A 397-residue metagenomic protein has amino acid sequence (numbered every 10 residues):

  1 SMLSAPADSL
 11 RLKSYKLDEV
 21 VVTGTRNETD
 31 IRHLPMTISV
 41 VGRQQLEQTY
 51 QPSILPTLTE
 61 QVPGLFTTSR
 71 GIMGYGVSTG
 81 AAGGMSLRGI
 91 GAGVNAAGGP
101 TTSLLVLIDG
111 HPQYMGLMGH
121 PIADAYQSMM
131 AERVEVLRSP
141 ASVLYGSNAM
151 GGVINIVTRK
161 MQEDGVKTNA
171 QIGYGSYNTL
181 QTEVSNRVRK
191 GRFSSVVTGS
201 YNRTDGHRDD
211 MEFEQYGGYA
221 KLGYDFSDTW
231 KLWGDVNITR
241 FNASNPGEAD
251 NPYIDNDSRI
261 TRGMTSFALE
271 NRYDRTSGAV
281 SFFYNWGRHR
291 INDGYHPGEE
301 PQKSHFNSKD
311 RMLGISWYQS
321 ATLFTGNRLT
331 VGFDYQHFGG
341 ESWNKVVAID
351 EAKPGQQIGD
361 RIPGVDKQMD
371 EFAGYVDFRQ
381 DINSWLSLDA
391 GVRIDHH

Functional and structural regions predicted by a protein language model:
L3-E47, L55, R272: Short, acidic, small-residue-rich periplasmic hinge/interaction motif at the N-terminus of Gram-negative outer-membrane
I38, L46, L58-T59, V134-V136 (+1 more regions): Non-catalytic regulatory/gating segments with a bias toward low-complexity or hydrophobic composition
T59-H111: Extracytoplasmic beta-strand/coil segments of soluble accessory domains associated with Gram-negative outer-membrane
S103-L104, G110-R138: Short acidic/polar hinge/loop motifs at secondary-structure boundaries that mediate gating or recognition
V153, T158-V188, G199, T204-M211: Short strand-turn segments of transmembrane beta-barrel domains in outer membranes, especially the first one or two
S185-R203, K231, N237, G278-Q302 (+3 more regions): Surface-exposed extracellular loop regions of Gram-negative outer-membrane beta-barrel proteins
T204-M211, Q215, T229-M312: Flexible loop and strand-edge segments within Gram-negative outer membrane beta-barrel domains
S304-D389: Outer-membrane beta-barrel transmembrane domain signature of Gram-negative proteins, especially the mid-to-C-terminal
